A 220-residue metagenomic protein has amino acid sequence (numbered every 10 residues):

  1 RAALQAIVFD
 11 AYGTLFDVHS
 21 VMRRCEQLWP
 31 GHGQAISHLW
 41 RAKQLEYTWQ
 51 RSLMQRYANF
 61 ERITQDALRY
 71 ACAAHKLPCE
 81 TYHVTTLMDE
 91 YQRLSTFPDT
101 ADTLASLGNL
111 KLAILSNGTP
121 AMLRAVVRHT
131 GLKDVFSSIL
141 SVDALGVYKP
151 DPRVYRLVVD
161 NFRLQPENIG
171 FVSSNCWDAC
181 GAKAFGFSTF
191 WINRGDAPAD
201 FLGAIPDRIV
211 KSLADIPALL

Functional and structural regions predicted by a protein language model:
R1-I7, A105, L115, T119-P120 (+1 more regions): Asp-based, Mg2+/Mn2+-dependent phosphohydrolase catalytic module
R1-L45: Active-site neighborhood of HAD-like aspartate-dependent phosphohydrolases
V21, I36, H83, L132-V135: Hydrophobic side chains within well-formed alpha-helices
R23-R24, L39, D66-Y70, T86 (+5 more regions): Alpha-helical elements of Rossmann-like donor-binding domains used by nucleotide-donor carbohydrate transfer enzymes
C25-W29, T103-N109, L219-L220: Alpha-helix C-terminal capping segments
W29-G33, A74-C79, G131-V135, R163-L164: Short helix-capping segments at alpha-helix termini
Q34, A42, T48-T85: A metal-dependent, Asp-based hydrolase signature
Y57, E61-R62, C79-I114, P120 (+2 more regions): Short, acidic loop-to-helix structural element flanking the phosphoryl-transfer center in phosphate-processing enzymes
